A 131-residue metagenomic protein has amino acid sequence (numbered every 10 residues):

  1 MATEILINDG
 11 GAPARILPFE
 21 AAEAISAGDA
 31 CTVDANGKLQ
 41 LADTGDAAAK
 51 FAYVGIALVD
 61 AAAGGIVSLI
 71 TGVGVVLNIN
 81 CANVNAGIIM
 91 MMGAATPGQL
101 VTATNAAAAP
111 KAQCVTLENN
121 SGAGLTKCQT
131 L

Functional and structural regions predicted by a protein language model:
A2-L131: Glycine-anchored, exposed beta-strand/edge motif detector
